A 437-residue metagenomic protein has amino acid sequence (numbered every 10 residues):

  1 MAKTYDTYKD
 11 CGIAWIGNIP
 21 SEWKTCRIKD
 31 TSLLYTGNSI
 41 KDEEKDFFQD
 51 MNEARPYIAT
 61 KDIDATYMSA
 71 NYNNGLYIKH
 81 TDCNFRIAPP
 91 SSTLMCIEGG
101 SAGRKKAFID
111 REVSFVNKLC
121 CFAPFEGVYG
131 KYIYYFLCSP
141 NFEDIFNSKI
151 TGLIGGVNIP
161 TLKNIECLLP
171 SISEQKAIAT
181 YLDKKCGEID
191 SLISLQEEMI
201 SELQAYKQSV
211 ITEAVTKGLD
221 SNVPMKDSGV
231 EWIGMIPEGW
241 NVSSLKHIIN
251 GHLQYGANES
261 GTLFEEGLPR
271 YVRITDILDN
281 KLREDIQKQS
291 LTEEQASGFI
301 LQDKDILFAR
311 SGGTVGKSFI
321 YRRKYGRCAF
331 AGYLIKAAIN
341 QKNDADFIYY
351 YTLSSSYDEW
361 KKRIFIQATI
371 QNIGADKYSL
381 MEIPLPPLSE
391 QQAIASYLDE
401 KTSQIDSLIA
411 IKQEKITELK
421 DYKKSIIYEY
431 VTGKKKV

Functional and structural regions predicted by a protein language model:
M1-I16, E22, L169-V223, P384-V437: Amphipathic alpha-helical coiled-coil/heptad-repeat segments
T7-K41, N164, I172, K176 (+4 more regions): Non-catalytic DNA-recognition/assembly elements of restriction-modification systems
Y8-C11, V113-C120, T151-K176, R327-I335 (+2 more regions): A short glycine-rich beta-alpha junction/loop motif
C11-G12, K29-F47, T60-P90, D110 (+2 more regions): Sequence-specific dsDNA recognition surfaces
S32-Y35, L137, L182, I249 (+2 more regions): Hydrophobic aliphatic residues
K41-Q49, S148-I150, P224-S228, N258-E266 (+1 more regions): Short coil/turn segments at secondary-structure boundaries
A59-T60, N73-C138, N158-I159, R273-I274 (+3 more regions): A short beta-sheet element
F142-F146, Y357-K361: Periplasmic-binding protein-like
